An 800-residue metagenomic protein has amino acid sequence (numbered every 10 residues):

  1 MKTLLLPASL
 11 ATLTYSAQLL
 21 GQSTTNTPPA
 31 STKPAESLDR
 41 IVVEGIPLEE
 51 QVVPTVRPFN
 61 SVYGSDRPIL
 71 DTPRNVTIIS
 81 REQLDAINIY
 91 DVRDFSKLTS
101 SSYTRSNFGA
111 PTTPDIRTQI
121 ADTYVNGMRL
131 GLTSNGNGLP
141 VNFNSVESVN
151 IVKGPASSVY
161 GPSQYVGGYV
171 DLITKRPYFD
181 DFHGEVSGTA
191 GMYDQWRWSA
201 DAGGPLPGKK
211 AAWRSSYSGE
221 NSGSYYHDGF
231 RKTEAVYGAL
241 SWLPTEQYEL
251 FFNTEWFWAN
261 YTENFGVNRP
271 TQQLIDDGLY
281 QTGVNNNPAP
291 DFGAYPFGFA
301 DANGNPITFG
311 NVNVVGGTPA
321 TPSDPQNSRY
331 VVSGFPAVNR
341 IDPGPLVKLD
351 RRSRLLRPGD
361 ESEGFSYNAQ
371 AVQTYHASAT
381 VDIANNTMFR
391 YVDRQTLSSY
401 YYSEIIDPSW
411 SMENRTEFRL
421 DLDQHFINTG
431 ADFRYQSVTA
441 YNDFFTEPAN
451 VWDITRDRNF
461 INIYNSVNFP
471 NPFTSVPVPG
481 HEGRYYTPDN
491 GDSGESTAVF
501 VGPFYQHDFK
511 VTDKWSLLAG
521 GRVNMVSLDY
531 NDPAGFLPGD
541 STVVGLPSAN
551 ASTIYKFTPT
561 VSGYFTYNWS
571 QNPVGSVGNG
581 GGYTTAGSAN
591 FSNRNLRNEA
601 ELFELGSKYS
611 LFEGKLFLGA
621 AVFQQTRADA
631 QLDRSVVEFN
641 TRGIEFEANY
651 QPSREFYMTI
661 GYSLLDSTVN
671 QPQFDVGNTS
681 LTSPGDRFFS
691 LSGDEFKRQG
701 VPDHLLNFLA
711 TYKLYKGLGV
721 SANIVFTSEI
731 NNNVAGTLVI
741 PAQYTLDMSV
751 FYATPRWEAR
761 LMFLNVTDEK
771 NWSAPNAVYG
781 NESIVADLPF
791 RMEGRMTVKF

Functional and structural regions predicted by a protein language model:
S37-D181, L605: Acidic, small-polar-rich N-terminal luminal/periplasmic segments of exported/outer-membrane proteins
N144-E147, V159-Y237, P244-L250, Y367 (+2 more regions): Outer-membrane beta-barrel translocator/receptor signature
K210-W213, Q247-F252, T380-I383, Q424-I427 (+6 more regions): Repeated loop/turn-to-beta-strand initiation elements of outer-membrane beta-barrel proteins
E234-N428, R434-S437, F617: Outer-membrane beta-barrel domain signature, strongest for Gram-negative TonB-dependent receptors and also present
S366-V392, I405-D532, K556, F612: Face-selective signature of the C-terminal outer-membrane beta-barrel domain
Q424-D443, D492-R627, T641, Q651-S653 (+2 more regions): Structural signature of Gram-negative outer-membrane beta-barrels, strongest in the C-terminal barrel of TonB-dependent
K615-L616, A621-T626, S635-A735, D768-K770 (+1 more regions): Gram-negative outer-membrane beta-barrel transporters
F726-N733, F751-F800: C-terminal beta-signal and adjacent terminal beta-strands/loops of Gram-negative outer-membrane beta-barrel proteins
